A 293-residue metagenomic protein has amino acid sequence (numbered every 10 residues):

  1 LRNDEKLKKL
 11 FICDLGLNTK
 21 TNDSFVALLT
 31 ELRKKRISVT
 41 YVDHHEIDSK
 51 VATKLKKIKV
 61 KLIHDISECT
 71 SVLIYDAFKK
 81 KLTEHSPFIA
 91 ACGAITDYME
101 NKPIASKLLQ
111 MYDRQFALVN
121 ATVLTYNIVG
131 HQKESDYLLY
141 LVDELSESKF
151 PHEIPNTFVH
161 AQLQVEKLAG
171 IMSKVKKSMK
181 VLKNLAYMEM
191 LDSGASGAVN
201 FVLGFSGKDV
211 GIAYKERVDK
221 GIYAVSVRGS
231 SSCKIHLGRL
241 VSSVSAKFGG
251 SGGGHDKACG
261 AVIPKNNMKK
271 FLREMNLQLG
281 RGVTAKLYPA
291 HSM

Functional and structural regions predicted by a protein language model:
L1-K50: N-terminal small/polar loop signature for handling phosphorylated ligands or for N-terminal nucleophile
R2, L10, L29-K34, S38 (+3 more regions): Short, surface-exposed basic-aromatic patches at helix termini and helix-loop junctions that form
K9-G16, H160-A161, K180-M188: Short, basic, glycine/proline-bearing loop/turn elements
F11, T40-V42, K61-I63, A186 (+1 more regions): Hydrophobic/aromatic beta-strand patches that form the interior of the parallel beta-sheet core in alpha/beta enzyme
I12-D14, D43, G93, E189 (+1 more regions): Short beta-strand segments
E31, E46, V51-V181, V202-S206 (+1 more regions): A structured phosphate/pyrophosphate-recognition subdomain
N184-M293: Glycine-rich, acidic loop segments that terminate in or are immediately followed by a histidine
